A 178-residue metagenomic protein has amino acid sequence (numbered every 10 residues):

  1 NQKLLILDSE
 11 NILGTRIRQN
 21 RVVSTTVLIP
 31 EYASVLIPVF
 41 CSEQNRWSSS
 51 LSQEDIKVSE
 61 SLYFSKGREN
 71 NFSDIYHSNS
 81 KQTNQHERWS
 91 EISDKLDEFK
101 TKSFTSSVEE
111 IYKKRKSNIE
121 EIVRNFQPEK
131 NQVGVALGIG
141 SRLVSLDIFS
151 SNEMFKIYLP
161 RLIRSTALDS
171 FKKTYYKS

Functional and structural regions predicted by a protein language model:
Q2-V22: Short acidic, flexible loop segments centered on an aromatic residue
K3, A33-S34, L143: Short, solvent-exposed loop/turn motifs
L7, F40, G138: Residues in well-ordered beta-strands of folded domains
E10-L13, S42-E43, F149-F155: A short, sequence-level motif marking secondary-structure junctions
T15-D55: Intrinsically disordered, low-complexity Pro/Gly/Ser/Thr-rich segments with frequent PxxP/GP/PP motifs and embedded
S42-Q127, V135-L137, V144-D147: Terminal connector regions
N131-S178: Helix-biased "structured C-terminal domain" signature
